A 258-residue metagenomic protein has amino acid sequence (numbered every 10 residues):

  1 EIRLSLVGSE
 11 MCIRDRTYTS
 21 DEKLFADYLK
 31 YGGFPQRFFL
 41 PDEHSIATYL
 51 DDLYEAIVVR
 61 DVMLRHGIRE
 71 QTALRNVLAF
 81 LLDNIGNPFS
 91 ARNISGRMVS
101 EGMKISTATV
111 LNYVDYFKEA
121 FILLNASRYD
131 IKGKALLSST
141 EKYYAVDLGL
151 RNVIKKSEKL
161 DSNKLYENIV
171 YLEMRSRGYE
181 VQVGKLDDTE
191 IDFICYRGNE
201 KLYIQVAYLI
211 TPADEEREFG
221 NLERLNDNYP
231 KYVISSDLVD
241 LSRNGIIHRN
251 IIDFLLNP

Functional and structural regions predicted by a protein language model:
E1-I13: Single conserved hydrophobic/aromatic residue that forms the stacking wall/gate of nucleotide- or nucleobase-binding
R3, T17-T19, A26-D27, K134-A135 (+2 more regions): Short secondary-structure boundary/capping segments
C12, Y129, G149, I194 (+3 more regions): Anionic group-transfer/hydrolysis microenvironments
D15-E55: Amphipathic alpha-helical "lid/sensor" segments that cap RecA-like P-loop NTPase cores
F25, Y171, F219-E223: Short amphipathic alpha-helical segments and helix-helix/interface helices
F38-F39, E43-K201: Accessory nucleic acid-recognition modules appended to NTPase machines
G184, Y208-I252: Catalytic cores of nucleic-acid endonucleases
I204: Conserved beta3 VAIK motif of the Hanks protein kinase fold
